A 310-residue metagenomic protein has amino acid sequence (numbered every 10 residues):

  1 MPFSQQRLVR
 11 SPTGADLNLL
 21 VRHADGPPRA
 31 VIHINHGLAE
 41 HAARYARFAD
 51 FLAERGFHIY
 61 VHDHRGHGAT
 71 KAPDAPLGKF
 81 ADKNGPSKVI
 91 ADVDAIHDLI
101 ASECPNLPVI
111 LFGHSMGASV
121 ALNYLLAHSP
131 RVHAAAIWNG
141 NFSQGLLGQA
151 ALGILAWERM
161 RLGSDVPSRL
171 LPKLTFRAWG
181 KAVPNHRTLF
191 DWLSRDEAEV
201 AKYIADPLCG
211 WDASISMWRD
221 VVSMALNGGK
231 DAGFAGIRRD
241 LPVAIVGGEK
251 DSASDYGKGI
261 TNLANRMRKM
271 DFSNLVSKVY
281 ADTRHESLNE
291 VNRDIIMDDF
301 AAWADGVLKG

Functional and structural regions predicted by a protein language model:
M1-G26: N-terminal cap/lid segment of alpha/beta-hydrolase-fold proteins
H36-E40, S115-M116, E249-K250: Active-site glycine-rich loops that stabilize anionic/oxyanionic intermediates across multiple enzyme folds
R44, A49-A75: Conserved alpha/beta-hydrolase
A81-A101: Alpha/beta-hydrolase active-site loop
C104-S115: Alpha/beta-hydrolase fold nucleophile elbow
N123-L208: Alpha/beta-hydrolase-fold enzymes
I245-G247: Short beta-strand/loop motif that positions the catalytic acidic residue of the alpha/beta-hydrolase fold
R268-G310: Catalytic active-site module of serine/aspartate enzymes centered on a nucleophile-bearing elbow/loop
